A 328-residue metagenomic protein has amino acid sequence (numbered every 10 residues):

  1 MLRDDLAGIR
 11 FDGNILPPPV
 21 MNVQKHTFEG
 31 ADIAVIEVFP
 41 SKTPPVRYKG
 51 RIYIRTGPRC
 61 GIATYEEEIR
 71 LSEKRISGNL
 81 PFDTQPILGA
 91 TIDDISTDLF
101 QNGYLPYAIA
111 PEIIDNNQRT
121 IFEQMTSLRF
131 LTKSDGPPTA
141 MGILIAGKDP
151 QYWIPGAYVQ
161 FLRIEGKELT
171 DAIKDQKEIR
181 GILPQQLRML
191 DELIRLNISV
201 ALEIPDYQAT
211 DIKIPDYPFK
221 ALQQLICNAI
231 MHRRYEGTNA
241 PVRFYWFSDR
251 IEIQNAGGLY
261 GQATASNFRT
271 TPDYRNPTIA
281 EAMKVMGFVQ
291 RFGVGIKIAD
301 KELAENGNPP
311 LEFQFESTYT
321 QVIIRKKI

Functional and structural regions predicted by a protein language model:
M1-A221, I226-I328: Conserved N-terminal catalytic/coupling substructures associated with nucleotide/phosphate chemistry
